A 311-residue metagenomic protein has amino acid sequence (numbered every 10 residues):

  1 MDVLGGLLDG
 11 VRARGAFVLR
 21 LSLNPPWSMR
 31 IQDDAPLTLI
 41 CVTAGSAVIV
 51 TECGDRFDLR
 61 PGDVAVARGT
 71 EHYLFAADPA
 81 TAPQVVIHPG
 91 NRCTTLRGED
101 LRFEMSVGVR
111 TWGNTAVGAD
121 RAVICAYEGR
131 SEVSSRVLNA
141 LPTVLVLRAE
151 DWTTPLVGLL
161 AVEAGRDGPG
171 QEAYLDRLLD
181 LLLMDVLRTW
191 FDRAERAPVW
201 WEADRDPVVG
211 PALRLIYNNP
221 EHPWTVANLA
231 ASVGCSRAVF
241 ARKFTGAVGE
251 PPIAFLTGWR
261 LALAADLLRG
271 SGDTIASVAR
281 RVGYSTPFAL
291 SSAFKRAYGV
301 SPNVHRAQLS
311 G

Functional and structural regions predicted by a protein language model:
M1-V66, E71-N114: Generic protein-terminus/edge-of-domain signal
L39, A161, L213, A262-A265: Hydrophobic residues on short alpha-helical segments
L39, G45, G62, C125 (+3 more regions): Short hydrophobic/aromatic patches on the structural cores and recognition surfaces of FHA
V42, I216-N219, L267-L268: Short helix-to-turn junction characteristic of helix-turn-helix DNA-binding domains, especially the helix
R56, P223, G272-D273: Residue at a beta-strand N-cap/secondary-structure junction
V117: Glycine-rich phosphate/pyrophosphate-binding loop and adjacent beta-alpha nucleotide/cofactor-binding cores
D120-R214, V239: An amphipathic alpha-helical interaction segment
L181, D185-F191, P211-A262, A279-Q308: Basic/polar phosphate-binding segments, predominantly the helix-turn-helix DNA-binding elements of transcriptional
